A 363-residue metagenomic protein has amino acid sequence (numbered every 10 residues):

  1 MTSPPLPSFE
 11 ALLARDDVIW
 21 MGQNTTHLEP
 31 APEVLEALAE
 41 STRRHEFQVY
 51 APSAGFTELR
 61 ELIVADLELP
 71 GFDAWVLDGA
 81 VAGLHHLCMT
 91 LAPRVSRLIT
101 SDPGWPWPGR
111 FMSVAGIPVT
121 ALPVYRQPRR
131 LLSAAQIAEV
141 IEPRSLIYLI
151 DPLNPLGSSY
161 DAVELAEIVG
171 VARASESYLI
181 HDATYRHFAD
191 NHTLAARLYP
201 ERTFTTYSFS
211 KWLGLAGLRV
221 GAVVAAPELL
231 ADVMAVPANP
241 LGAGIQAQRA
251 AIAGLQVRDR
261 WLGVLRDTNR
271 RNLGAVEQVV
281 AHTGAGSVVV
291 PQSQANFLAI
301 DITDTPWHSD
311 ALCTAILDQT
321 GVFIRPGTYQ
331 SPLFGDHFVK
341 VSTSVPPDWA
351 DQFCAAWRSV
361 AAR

Functional and structural regions predicted by a protein language model:
M1-A82, H86, R363: N-terminal small-domain helix-loop-helix segment of the aminotransferase-like
M89-L149: PLP-dependent aminotransferase-like
S96, I117, A174-Y178, E201: A short helix->loop->beta-strand "cap" motif at the edges of active sites that frequently abuts
R126-D190: Active-site phosphate-binding strand-loop segment of PLP-dependent enzymes
T205-R270: Conserved core segment of the aminotransferase class I/II
T268-E277, V288-I302: Conserved glycine-rich beta-strand-loop-beta hairpin in the small C-terminal domain of fold type I
P306-L312, D348-F353: Short, conserved charged micro-motifs
D318-F323, Q330-R363: PLP-dependent enzyme catalytic core of the Aspartate aminotransferase-like
